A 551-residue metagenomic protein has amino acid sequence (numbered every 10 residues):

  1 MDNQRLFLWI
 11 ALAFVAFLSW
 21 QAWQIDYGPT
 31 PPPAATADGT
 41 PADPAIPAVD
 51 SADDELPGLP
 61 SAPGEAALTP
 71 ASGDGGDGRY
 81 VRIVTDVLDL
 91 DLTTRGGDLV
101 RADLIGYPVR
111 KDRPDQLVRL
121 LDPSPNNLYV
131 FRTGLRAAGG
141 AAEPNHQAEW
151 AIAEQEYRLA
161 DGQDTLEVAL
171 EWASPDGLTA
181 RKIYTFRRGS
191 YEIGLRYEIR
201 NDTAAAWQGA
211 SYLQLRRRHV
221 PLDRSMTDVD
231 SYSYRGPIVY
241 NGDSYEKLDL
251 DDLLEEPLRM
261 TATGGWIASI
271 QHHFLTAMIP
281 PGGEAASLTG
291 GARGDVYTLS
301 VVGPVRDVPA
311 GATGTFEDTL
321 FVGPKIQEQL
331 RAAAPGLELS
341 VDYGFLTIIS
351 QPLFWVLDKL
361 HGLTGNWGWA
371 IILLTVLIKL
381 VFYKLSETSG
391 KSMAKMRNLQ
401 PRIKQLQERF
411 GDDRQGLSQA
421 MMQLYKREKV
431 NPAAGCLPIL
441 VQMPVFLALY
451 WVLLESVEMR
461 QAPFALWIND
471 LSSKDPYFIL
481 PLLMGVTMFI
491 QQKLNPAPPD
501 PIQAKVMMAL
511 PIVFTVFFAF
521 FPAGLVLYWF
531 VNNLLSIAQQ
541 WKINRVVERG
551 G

Functional and structural regions predicted by a protein language model:
M1-D38, L92, Y197, S211-D230 (+1 more regions): Helix-loop-helix
N3-Q4, G39, P44, S51-E55 (+6 more regions): Short linear motifs in intrinsically disordered/low-complexity regions
W9, Q24-L121: Juxtamembrane extramembrane loops of integral membrane proteins
D54-P57, A66, Y129, Y184 (+1 more regions): Short non-domain terminal segments
Y80-L339: Soluble non-transmembrane domains of integral membrane proteins
